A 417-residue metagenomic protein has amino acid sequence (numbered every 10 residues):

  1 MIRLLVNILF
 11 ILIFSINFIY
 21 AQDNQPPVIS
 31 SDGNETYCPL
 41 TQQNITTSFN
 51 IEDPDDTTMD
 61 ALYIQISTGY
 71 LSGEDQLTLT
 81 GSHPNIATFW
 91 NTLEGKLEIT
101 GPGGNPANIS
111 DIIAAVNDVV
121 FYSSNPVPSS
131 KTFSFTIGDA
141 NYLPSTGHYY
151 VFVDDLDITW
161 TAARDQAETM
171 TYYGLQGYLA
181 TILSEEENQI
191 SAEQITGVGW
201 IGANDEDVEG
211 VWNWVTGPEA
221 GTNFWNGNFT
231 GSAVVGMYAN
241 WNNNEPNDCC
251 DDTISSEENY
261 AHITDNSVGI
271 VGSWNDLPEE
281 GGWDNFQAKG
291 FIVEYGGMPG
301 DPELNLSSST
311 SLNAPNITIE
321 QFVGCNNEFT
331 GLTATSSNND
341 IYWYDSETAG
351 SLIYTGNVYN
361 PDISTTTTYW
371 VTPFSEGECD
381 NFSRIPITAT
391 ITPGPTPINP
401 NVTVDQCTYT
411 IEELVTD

Functional and structural regions predicted by a protein language model:
M1-N24, C325, C379, T392-G394 (+1 more regions): Bacterial Sec-dependent N-terminal signal peptides
Q22-L143, N266, W274, G296-I317 (+1 more regions): Extracellular glycosylation-rich, acidic/polar low-complexity regions of adhesion- and matrix-associated proteins
P27-P39, L156, T318-N327, N399-T410 (+1 more regions): Short, solvent-exposed loop/edge segments of extracellular or virion-exposed proteins
N44-S48, N326-S336, Y409-D417: A short beta-strand segment in extracellular, disulfide-stabilized domains
Y122-P315: Extracellular, disulfide-bonded carbohydrate-recognition/adhesion ectodomains, dominated by C-type lectin-like domains
F133, Y369-V371: Hydrophobic beta-strand segments within extracellular beta-sandwich modules
S336-E347: Solvent-exposed loop segments of extracellular immunoglobulin-like
I353-Y369: Solvent-exposed segments in extracellular or luminal domains encompassing
